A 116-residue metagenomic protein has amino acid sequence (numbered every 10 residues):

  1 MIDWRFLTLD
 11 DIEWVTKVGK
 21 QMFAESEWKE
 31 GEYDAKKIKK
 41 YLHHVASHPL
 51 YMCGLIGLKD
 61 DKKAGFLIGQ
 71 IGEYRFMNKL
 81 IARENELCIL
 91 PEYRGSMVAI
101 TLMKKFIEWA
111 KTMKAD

Functional and structural regions predicted by a protein language model:
I2-K17: A short beta-loop-alpha structural element at the N-terminal edge of CoA-dependent acyl/N-acetyltransferase catalytic
F23-L42: Conserved GNAT-fold acetyl-CoA-binding loop/helix
H43-I56: A short helix-loop-beta-strand connector motif used in the catalytic cores of GNAT acetyltransferases and, in some
K62-G72: Conserved beta-strand in the GNAT
E73-E84: A conserved beta-turn-beta hairpin within the catalytic core of GNAT-like acetyltransferases that forms part
N85-G95: A short, internal acetyl-CoA/4′-phosphopantetheine-binding micro-motif in the GNAT/acyltransferase core
G95-E108: Conserved acetyl-CoA-binding loop-helix of GNAT-fold acetyltransferases
T112-D116: Conserved GNAT acetyl-CoA-binding A-motif
